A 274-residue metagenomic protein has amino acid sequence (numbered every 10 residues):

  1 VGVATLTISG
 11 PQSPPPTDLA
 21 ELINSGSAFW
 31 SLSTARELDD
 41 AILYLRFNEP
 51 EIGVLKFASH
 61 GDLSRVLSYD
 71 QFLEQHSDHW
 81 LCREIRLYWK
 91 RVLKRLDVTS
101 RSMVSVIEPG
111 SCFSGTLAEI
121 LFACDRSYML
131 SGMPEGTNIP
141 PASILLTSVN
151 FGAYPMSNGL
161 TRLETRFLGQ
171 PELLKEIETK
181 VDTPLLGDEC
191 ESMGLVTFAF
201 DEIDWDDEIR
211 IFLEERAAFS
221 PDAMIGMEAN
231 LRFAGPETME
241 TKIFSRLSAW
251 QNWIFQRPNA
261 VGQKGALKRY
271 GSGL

Functional and structural regions predicted by a protein language model:
V1-I120, S127-N138, I177-E189, I203 (+2 more regions): C-terminal alpha-helix plus adjacent terminal tail
S114-E178: CoA-thioester-processing core
L168, D201-E202: Helix-capping/helix-break motifs at membrane-protein junctions, especially on the cytosolic side just before or after
C190-T197: A contiguous binding-surface segment within folded domains or other stable secondary-structure elements
